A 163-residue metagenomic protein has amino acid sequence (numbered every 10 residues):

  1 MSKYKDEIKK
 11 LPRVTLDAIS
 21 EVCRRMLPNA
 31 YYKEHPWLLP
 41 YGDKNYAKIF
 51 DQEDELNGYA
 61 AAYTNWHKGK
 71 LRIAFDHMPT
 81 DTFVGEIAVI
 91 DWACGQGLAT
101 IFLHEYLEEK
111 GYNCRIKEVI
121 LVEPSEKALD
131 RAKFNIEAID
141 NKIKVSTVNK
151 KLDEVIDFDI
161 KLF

Functional and structural regions predicted by a protein language model:
M1-Y41: N-terminal auxiliary segments of SAM/dcSAM-dependent transferases
A47-T80: Class I SAM-dependent methyltransferase Rossmann-like catalytic core, especially the SAM/SAH-binding loop
E86-G95: Conserved class I S-adenosyl-L-methionine
Q96-Y112: Conserved SAM-binding loop of SAM-dependent methyltransferases across substrates and taxa, primarily the Class I
K117-I120: Short beta-strand element of Class I
S125: Conserved SAM/SAH-binding beta-strand->alpha-helix loop
R131-F158: S-adenosyl-L-methionine
I160-F163: A short SAM/SAH-binding and catalytic strip from SAM-dependent methyltransferases
